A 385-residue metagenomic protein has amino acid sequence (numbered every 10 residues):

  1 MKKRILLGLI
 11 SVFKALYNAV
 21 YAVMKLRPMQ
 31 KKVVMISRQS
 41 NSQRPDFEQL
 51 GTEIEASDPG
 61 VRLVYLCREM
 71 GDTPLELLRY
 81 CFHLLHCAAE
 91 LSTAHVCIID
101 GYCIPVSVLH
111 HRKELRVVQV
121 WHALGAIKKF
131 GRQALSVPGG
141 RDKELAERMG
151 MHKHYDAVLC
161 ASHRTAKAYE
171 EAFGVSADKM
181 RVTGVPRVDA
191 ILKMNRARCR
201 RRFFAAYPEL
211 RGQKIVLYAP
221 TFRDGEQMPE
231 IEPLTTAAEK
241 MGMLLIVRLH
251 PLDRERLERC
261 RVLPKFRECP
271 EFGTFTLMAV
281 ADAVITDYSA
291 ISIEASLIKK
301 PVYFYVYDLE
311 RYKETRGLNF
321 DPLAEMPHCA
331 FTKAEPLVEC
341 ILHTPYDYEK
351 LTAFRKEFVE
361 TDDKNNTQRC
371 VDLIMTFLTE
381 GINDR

Functional and structural regions predicted by a protein language model:
M1-S40: Membrane-proximal basic amphipathic "stem/tether" segments
V34-M194: Active-site and donor-binding regions of nucleotide-sugar-utilizing enzymes
Q43-E53, A172, M180, P186-V262 (+2 more regions): Conserved catalytic-core segment of nucleotide-activated headgroup transferases in glycan assembly
C97-I104, V108-H111, L115-W121, A126 (+1 more regions): A donor-sugar binding/catalytic signature common to diverse glycosyltransferases and related nucleotide-sugar
G101, A161-R164, P251, Y288 (+1 more regions): Helix N-cap/beta->alpha junction signal
P264-E271: Active-site donor-binding acidic/aromatic loop of nucleotide-activated sugar and phosphosugar transferases involved
A290-F358: Catalytic binding pocket for nucleotide-activated donors in carbohydrate/polymer assembly enzymes
D363-R385: C-terminal alpha-helical cap of glycosyltransferases
